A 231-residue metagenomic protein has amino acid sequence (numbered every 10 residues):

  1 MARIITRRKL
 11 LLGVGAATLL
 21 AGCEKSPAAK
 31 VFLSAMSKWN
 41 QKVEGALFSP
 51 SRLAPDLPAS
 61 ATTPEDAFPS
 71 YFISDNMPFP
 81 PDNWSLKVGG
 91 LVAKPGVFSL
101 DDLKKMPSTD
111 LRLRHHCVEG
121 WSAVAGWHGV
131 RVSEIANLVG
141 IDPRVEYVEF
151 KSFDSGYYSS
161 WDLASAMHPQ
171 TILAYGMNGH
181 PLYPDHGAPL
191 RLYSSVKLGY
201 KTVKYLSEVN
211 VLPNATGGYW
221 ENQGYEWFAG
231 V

Functional and structural regions predicted by a protein language model:
M1-A21: N-terminal secretory signal peptides and thylakoid transit peptides that target proteins across membranes
L20, E24-A28: Basic (Lys/Arg-enriched) interaction patch that binds polyanionic ligands
P27-V231: Structured, non-membrane catalytic/scaffold regions adjacent to prosthetic-group chemistry
